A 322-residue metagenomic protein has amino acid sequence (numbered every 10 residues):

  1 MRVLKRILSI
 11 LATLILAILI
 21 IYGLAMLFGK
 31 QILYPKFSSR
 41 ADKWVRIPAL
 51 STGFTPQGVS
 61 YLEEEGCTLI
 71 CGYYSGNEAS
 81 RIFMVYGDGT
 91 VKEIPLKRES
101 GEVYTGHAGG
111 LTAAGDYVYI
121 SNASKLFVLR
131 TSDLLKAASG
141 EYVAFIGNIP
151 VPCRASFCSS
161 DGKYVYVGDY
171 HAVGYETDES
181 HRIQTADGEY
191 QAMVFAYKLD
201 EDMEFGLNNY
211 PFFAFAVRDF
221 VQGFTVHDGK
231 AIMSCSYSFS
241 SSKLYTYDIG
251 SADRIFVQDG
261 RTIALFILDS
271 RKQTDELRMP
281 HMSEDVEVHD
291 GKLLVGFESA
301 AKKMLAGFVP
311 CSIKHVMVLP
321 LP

Functional and structural regions predicted by a protein language model:
Q31-F54, L207-Y210, L268-K272: A short helix->beta-strand "capping" segment at the edge of beta-propeller domains
V45-S80: Beta-strand-rich domains and repeat architectures in extracellular enzymes and scaffolds, especially beta-propellers
I47-T52, P95-V103, I146-V151, F212-V217 (+1 more regions): Surface loop/turn motifs at the tips and blade-to-blade linkers of beta-strand repeat domains
G53-S60, E102-G110, P150-S160, R218-G223 (+1 more regions): Repeated scaffold domains used in trafficking and secretory/extracellular systems, primarily beta-propellers
Y74-N77, K125-F127, A172-E176, S238-S241 (+1 more regions): Short glycine/acidic-enriched loop and turn motifs that connect beta-strands
S80-D88, L129-L134, E141, S180-E201 (+2 more regions): Beta-propeller blade signature
R81-F83, G89-D116: Blade-loop segments of beta-propeller domains
A214-L265, E276: Loop/turn-rich, solvent-exposed surfaces of beta-rich toroidal or solenoidal domains
